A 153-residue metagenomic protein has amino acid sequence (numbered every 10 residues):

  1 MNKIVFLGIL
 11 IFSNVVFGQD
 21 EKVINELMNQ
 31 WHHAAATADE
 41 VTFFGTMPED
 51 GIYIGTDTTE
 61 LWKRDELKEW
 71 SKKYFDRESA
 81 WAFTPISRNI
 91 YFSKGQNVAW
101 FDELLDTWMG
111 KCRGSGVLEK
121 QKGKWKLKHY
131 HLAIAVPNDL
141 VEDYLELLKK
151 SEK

Functional and structural regions predicted by a protein language model:
M1-I4, Q19: Positively charged n-region of N-terminal signal peptides that target proteins for export
G8, S13-G45, D65, D139-K153: Short, low-complexity N-terminal intrinsically disordered segments enriched in polar/charged residues
V23-N25, K68-G110: Surface-exposed, charged secondary-structure patches
W31, F43-F44, G51, L67 (+3 more regions): Hydrophobic pocket/interface hotspot
M47, D57, S87, K94 (+3 more regions): A mature extracytoplasmic/lumenal domain signature
G51-W62, K73-A80: A short gly/proline-enriched turn/hairpin at secondary-structure junctions
D65-E66, R113: Generic recognition of short, well-ordered alpha-helical segments
K111-V141: Short beta-strand edge/turn micro-motifs at domain boundaries
